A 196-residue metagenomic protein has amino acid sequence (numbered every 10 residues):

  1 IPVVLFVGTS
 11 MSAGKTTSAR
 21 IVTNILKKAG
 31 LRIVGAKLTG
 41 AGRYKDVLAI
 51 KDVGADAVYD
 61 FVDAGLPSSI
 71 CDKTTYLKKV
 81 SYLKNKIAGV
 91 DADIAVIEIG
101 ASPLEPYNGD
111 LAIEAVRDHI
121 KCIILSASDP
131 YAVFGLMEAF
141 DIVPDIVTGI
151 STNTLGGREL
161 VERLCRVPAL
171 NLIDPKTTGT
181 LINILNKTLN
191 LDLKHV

Functional and structural regions predicted by a protein language model:
I1, M11, I25-K28, G42 (+4 more regions): Solvent-exposed alpha-helices and their adjacent loops that cap or buttress functional pockets in soluble metabolic
I1-A41, T152: Walker A (P-loop) phosphate-binding motif
I1-V3, N183, N190: Extreme N-terminal, non-catalytic leader segments that precede Walker-type/kinase nucleotide-binding cores
T16-R20, D46-V47, N108-G109: A short secondary-structure junction signal
N24-I70, F140, L155-C165: N-terminal phosphate/diphosphate-binding loop that engages ATP/GTP or pyrophosphate donors across diverse enzyme folds
A49, T74-G89, I94, I99-I184: Conserved catalytic-core segment of NTP-binding enzymes
T180, N190-V196: Extended, amphipathic alpha-helical scaffolds
